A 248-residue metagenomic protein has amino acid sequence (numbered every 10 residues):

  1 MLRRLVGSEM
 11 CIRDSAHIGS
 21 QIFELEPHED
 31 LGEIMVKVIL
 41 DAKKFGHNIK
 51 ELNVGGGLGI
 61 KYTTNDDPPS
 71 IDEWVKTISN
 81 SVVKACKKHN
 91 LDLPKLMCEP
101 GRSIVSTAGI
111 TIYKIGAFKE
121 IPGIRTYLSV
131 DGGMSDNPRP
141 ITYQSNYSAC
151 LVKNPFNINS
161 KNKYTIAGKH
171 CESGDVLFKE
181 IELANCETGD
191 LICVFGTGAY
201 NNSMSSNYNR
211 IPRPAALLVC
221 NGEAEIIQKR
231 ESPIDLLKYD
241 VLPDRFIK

Functional and structural regions predicted by a protein language model:
M1-G7, C11-I12: Single conserved hydrophobic/aromatic residue that forms the stacking wall/gate of nucleotide- or nucleobase-binding
S8-E9, E24-I39: Active-site/ligand-binding-proximal alpha/beta "capping" segment
E9, A42-H47, K84-L91, K119-P122: Short helix-capping segments at alpha-helix termini
R13-E24: Conserved strand-turn element in the central/C-terminal portion of the radical SAM core barrel that lines
I18-G19, L52-G59, C98-R102: Glycine-rich beta-strand-to-loop/alpha-helix junction loops that act as flexible
E24-H28, T63-E73: Glycine-rich tight-turn/loop motif centered on a GG-T
G32-A42, T77-V82: Short, well-ordered amphipathic alpha-helical segments that serve as non-catalytic structural scaffolds within diverse
T77, V83, L91-K248: Charged (often Lys/Glu-rich) extended helix/loop segments that serve as interaction or gating elements
